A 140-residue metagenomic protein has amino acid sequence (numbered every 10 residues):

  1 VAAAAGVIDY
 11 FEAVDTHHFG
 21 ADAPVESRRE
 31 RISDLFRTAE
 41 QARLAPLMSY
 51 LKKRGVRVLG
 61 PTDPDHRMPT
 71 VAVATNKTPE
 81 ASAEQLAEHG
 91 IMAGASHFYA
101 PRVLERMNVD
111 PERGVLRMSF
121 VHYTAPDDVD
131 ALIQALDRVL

Functional and structural regions predicted by a protein language model:
V1-L140: Pyridoxal 5′-phosphate
